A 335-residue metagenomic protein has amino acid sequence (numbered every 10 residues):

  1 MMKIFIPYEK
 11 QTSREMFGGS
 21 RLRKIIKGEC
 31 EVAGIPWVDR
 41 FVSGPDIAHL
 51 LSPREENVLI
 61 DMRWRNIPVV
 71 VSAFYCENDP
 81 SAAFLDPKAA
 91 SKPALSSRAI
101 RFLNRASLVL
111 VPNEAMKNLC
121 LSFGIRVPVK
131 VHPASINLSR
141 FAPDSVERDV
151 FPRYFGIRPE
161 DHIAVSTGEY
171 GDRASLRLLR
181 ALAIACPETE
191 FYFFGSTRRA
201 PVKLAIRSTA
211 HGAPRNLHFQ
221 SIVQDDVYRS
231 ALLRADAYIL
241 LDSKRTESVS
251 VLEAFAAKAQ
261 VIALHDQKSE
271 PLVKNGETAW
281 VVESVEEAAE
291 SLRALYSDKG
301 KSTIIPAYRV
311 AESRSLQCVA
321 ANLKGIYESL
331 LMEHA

Functional and structural regions predicted by a protein language model:
G18, E283, S297, K301-S329: A charged, aromatic-enriched C-terminal amphipathic alpha-helix characteristic of glycosyltransferases across folds
A90-V109: Membrane-proximal helix-turn-helix segments that form the acceptor-binding/catalytic region of lipid-linked
A115, S135: Carbohydrate-associated surface elements
E190-L204: Glycosyltransferase donor-sugar binding loop
K203-D226: Nucleotide-activated donor-binding/catalytic signature segment of Leloir-type glycosyltransferases, i.e., the conserved
S243-K244: Aromatic "clamp/platform" in nucleotide-sugar-dependent glycosyltransferases that forms part of the donor/acceptor
Q260-L264: Short hydrophobic beta-strand element within catalytic cores of glycosyltransferases and related nucleotide-activated
N275-E286, A294-K299: Conserved acidic donor-binding segment of nucleotide-sugar-dependent glycosyltransferases
